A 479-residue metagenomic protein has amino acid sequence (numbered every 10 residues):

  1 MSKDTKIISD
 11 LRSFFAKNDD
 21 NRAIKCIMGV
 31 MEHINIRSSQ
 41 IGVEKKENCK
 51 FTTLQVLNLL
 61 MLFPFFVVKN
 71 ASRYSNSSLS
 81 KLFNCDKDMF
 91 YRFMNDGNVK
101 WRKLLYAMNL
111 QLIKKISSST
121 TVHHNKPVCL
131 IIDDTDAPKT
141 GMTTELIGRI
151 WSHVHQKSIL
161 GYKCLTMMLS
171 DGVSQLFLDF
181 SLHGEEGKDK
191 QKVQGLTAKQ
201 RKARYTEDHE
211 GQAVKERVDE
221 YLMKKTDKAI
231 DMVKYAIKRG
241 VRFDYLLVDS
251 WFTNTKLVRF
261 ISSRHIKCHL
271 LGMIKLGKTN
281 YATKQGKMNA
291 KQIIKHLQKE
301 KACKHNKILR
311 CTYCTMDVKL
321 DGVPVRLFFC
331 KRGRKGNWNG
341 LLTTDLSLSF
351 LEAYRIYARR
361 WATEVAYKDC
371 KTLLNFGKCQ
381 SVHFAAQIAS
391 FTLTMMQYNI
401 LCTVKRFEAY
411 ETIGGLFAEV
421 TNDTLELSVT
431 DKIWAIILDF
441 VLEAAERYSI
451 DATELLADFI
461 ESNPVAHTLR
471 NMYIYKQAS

Functional and structural regions predicted by a protein language model:
M1-T52, F66, S78-L82, G184 (+8 more regions): A short, flexible helix-boundary coil/loop motif
N18, G42-K45, N95-K199, T312: Active-site-proximal, Lys/Arg-enriched surface segment that forms a nucleic-acid-binding/basic interface patch
S38-K114, D171-L176, I230-R239, F243-S250 (+6 more regions): Short, positively charged, Gly/Tyr-enriched micro-motifs that form contact patches at catalytic or ligand/partner
V67, F83, D88-R92, V154-F243 (+1 more regions): Electropositive, glycine- and tryptophan-enriched low-complexity nucleic-acid-binding patches
K126, L130-D136, F350-S381: Short amphipathic alpha-helical "interface-anchor" segments enriched in bulky aromatics
T140-T143, N254-S263, T279-G286: A short acidic (Asp/Glu
I266-T279: Acidic, His- and aromatic-enriched active-site or binding-groove loops in soluble protein domains that engage sugars
